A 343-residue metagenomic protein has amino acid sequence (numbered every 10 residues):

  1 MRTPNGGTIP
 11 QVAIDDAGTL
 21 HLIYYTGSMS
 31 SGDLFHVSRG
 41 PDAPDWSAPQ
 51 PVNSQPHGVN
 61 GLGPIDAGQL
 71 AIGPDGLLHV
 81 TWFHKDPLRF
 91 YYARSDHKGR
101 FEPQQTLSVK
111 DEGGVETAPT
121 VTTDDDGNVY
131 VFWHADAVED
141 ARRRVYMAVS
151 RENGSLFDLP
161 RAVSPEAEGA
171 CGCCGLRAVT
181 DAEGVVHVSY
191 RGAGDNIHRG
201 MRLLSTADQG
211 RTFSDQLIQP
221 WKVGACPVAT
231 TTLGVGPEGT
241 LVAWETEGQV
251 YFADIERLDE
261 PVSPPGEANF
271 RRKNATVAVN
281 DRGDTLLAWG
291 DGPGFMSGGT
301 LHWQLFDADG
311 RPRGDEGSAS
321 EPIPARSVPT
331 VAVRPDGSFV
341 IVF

Functional and structural regions predicted by a protein language model:
M1-F343: Extracellular, repeat-based ectodomains that mediate carbohydrate processing or recognition
